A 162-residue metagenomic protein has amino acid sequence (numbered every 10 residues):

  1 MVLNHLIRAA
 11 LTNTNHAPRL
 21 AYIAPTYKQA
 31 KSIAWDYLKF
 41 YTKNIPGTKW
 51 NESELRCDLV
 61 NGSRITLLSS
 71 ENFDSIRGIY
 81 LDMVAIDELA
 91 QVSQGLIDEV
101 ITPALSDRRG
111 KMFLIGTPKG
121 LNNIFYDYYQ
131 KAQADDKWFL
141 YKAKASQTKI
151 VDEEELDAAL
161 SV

Functional and structural regions predicted by a protein language model:
M1-V162: Phosphate/NTP-binding elements of NTP-utilizing enzymes
